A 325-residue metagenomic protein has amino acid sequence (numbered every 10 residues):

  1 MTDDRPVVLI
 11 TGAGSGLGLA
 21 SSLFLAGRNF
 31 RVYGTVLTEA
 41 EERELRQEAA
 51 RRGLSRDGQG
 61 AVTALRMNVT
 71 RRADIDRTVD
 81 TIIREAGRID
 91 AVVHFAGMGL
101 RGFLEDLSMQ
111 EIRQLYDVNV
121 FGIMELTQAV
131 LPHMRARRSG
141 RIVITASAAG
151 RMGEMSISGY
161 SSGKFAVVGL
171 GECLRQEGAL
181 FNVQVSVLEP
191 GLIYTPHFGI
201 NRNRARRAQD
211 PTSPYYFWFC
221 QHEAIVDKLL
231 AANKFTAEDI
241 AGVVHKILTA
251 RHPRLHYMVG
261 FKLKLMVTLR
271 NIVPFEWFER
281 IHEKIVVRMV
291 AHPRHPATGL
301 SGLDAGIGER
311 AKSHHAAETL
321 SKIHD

Functional and structural regions predicted by a protein language model:
G14-G16: Conserved glycine-rich cofactor-binding loop
R28-E44: Conserved glycine-rich Rossmann-like NAD(P)H-binding loop of the short-chain dehydrogenase/reductase
S55-A73: Rossmann-fold cofactor-recognition segment
F103-L104, E111-R113: Substrate-binding pocket helix/loop in short-chain dehydrogenase/reductase
T127, G163-A166: Active-site helix of classical SDR
S147: Residue(s) in the substrate-gating loop at a strand-loop-helix junction that position the organic substrate next
L180-A231: C-terminal beta-strand-loop-alpha-helix "lid" module of Rossmann-like NAD(P)-dependent dehydrogenases
